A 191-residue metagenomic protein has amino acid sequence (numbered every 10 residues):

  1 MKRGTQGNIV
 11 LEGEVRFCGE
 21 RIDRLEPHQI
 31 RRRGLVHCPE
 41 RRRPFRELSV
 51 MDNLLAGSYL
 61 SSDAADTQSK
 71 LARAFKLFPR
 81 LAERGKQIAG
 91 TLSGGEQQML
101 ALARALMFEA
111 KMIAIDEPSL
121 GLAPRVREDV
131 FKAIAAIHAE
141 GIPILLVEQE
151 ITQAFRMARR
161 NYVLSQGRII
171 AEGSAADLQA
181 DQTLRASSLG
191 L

Functional and structural regions predicted by a protein language model:
M1-L191: Glycine-rich phosphate-binding loops of nucleotide-dependent enzymes
